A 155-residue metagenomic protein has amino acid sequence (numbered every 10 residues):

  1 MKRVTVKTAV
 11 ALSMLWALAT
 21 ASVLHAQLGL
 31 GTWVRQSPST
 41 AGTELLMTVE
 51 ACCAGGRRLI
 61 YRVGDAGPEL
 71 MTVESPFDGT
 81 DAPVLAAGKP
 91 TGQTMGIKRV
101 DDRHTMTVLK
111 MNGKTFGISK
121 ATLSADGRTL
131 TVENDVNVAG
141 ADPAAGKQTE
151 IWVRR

Functional and structural regions predicted by a protein language model:
M1-V6: N-terminal secretory signal peptides that target proteins for export/translocation
A9-A21: Bacterial N-terminal signal peptides
L24-R155: Hydrophobic small-molecule pocket/channel-lining residues, especially in calycin-type beta-barrels
